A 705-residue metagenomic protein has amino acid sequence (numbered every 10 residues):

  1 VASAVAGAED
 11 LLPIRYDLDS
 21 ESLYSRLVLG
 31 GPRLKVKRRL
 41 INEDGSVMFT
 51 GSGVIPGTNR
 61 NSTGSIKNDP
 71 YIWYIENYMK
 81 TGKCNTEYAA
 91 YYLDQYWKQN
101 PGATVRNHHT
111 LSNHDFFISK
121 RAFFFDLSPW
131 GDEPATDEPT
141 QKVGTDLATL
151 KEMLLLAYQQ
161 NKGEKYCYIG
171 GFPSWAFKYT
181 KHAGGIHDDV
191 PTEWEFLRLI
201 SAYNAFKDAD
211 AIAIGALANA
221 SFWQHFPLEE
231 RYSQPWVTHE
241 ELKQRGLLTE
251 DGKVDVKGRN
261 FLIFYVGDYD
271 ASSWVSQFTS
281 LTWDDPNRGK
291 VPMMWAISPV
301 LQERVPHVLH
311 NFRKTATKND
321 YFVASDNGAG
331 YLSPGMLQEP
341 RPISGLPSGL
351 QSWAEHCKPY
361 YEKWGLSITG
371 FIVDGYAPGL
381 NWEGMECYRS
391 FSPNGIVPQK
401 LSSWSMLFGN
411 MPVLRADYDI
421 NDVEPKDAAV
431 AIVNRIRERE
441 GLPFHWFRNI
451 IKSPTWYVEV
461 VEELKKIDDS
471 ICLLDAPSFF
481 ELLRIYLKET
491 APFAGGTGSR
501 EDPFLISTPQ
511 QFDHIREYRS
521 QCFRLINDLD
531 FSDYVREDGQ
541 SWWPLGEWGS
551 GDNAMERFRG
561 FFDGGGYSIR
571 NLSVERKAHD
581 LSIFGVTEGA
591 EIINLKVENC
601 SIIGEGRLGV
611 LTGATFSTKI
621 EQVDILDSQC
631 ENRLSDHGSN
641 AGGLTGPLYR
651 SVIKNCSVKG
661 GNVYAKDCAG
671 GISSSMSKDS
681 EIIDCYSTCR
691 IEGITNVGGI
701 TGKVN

Functional and structural regions predicted by a protein language model:
V1-E230: Preference for solvent-exposed, low-hydrophobicity sequence contexts
S3-E9, G170-K181, F447-W456, E588 (+4 more regions): Short, flexible beta-strand-to-coil junctions
D146-S174, L262, G267-V275, S280 (+3 more regions): Catalytic grooves of carbohydrate-active enzymes
Y179-N204, H310-R313, E383-Y388, G409 (+1 more regions): Short, aromatic/basic amphipathic alpha-helical patches
G215, N219-R313: Active-site beta->alpha N-cap acidic-glycine motif
D255-G258, N287-R288, T315-K318, W364 (+3 more regions): Extracellular/periplasmic catalytic domains that process cell-envelope and extracellular macromolecules
S298-P359, K363-L366: Substrate-binding cleft of extracellular glycoside hydrolase catalytic domains
T490-N705: Surface-exposed repetitive/solenoidal architectures
